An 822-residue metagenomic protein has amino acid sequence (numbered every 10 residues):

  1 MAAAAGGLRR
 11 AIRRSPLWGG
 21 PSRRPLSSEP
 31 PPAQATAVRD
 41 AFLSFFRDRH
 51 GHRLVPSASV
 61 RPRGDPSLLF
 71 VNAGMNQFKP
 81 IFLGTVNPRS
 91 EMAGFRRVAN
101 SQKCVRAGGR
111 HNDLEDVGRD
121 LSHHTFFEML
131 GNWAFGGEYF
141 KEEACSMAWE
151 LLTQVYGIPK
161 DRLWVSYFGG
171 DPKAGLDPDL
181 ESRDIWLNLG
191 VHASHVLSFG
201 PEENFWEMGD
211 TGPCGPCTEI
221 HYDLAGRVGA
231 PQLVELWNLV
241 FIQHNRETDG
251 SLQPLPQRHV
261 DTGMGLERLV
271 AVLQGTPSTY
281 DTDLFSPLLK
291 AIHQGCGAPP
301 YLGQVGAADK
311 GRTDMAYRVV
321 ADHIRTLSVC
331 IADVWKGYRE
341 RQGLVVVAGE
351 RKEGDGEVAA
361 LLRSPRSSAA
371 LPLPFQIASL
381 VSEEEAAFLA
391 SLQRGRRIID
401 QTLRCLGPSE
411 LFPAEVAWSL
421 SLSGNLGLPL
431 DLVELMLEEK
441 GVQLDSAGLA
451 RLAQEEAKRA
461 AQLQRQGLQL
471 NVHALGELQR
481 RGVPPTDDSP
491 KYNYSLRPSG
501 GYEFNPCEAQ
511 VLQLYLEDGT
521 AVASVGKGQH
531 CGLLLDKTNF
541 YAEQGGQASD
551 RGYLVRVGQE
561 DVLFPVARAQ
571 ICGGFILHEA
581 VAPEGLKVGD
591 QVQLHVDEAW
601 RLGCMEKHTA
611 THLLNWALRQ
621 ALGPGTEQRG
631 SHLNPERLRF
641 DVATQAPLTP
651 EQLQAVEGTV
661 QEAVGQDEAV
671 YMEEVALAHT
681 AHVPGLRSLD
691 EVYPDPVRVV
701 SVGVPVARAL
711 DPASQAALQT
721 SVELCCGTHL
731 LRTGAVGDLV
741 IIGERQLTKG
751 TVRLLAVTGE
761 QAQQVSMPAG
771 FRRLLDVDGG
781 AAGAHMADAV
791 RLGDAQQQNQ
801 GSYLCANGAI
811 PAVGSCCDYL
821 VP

Functional and structural regions predicted by a protein language model:
A2-P822: A glycine- and charged-residue-rich anion-binding loop/surface
